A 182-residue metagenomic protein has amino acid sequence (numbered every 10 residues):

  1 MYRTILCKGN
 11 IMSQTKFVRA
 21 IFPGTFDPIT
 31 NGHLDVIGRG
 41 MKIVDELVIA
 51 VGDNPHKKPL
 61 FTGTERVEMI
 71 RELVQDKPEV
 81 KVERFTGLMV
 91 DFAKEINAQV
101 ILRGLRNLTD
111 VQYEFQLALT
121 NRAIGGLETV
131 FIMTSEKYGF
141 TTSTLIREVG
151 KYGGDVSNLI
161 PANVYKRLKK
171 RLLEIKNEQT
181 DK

Functional and structural regions predicted by a protein language model:
Y2-K182: Nucleotidyltransferase catalytic core that binds NTPs
